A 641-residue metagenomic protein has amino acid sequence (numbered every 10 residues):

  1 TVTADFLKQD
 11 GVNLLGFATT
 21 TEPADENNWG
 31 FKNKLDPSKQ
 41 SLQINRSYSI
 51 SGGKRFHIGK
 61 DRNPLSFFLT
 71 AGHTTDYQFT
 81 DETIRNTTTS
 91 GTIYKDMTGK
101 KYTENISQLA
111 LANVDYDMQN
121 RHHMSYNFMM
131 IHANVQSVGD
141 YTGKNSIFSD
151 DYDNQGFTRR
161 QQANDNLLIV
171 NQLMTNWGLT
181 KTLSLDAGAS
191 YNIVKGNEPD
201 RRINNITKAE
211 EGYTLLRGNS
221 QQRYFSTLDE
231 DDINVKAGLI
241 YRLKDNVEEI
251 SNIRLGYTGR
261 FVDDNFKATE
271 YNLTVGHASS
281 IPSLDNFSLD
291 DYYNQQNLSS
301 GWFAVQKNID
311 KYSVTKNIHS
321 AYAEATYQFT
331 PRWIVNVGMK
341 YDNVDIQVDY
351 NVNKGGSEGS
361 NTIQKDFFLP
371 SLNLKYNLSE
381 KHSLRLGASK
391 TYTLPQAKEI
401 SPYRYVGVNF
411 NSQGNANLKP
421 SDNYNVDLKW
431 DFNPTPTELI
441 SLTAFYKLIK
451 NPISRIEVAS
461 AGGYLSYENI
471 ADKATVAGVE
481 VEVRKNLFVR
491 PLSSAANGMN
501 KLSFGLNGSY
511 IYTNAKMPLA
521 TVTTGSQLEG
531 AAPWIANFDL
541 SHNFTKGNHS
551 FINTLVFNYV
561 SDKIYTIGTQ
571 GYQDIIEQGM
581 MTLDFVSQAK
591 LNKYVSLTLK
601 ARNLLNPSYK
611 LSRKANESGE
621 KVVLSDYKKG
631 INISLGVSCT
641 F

Functional and structural regions predicted by a protein language model:
N33-D140, I169-L173, L372: Transmembrane beta-barrel wall of Gram-negative outer-membrane proteins
H57-S66, N120-R121, T180-S184, K244-I253 (+6 more regions): Short loop/turn motifs that connect adjacent beta-strands in outer-membrane beta-barrel proteins
A71-Y77, M130-N134, Y191-N197, T227 (+13 more regions): Transmembrane beta-strands of outer-membrane beta-barrel pores
A133, Q222, S226, R242 (+2 more regions): Signature of Gram-negative outer-membrane beta-barrel scaffolds
N134, K195-N197, D290-G301, D345 (+4 more regions): Surface-exposed extracellular loop regions of Gram-negative outer-membrane beta-barrel proteins, predominantly
L216, L228-D232, K236-G238, L284 (+3 more regions): Outer membrane beta-barrel strand-and-loop segments of large Gram-negative receptors, especially TonB-dependent
A444-L448, L465-K563: Gram-negative outer-membrane beta-barrel transporters
G498, Y559-T566, Q588-F641: C-terminal beta-signal and adjacent terminal beta-strands/loops of Gram-negative outer-membrane beta-barrel proteins
